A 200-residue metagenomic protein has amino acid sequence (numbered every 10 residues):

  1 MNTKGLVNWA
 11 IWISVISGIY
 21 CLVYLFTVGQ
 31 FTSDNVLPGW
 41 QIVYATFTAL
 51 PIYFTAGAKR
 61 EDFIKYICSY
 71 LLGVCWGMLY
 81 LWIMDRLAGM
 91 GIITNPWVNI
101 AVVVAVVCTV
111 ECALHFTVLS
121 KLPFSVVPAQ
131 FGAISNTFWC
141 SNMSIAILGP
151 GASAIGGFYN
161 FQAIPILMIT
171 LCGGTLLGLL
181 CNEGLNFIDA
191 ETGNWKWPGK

Functional and structural regions predicted by a protein language model:
M1-F47, P51: N-terminal topogenic module of multi-pass integral membrane proteins
M1-L6, F54, A58-Y66, I92 (+2 more regions): Membrane-helix interfacial "entry" motifs
V7, I11-V23, T27, F63-I83 (+3 more regions): Hydrophobic, lipid-facing residues on alpha-helical transmembrane segments of integral membrane proteins
T27-D34, W82-T94, G156-A163: Helix-coil boundary and interhelical linker segments in multi-pass alpha-helical membrane proteins
F31-G57, A105-S153: Pore- and pathway-forming membrane helices of multi-pass small-molecule/ion transporters and channels
N35-I42, G91-V103, Q162-I166: Membrane-interface starts of transmembrane alpha-helices
I188-K200: Short, highly charged, low-complexity non-transmembrane loops/tails of multi-pass membrane proteins
